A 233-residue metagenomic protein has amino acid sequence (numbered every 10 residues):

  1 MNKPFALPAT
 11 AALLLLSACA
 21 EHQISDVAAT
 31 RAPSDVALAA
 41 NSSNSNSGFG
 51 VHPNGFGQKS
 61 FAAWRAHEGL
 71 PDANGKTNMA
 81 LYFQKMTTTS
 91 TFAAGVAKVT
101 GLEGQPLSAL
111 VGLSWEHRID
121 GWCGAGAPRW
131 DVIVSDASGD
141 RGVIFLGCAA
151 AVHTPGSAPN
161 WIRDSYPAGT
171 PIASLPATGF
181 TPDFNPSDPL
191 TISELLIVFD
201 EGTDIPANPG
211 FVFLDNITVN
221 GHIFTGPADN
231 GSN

Functional and structural regions predicted by a protein language model:
M1-P8: Bacterial N-terminal signal peptides that target proteins for export
L16-A18: C-terminal motif of bacterial Sec signal peptides marking the signal peptidase cleavage site
A20-H22: Bacterial signal peptide processing site
V27-A63, T225-N233: Extracellular carbohydrate-recognition regions
A66-G95: Short carbohydrate-recognition loop motifs
K85-G112, V143-L146: Secreted extracellular polysaccharide-interacting domains
E116-G126, D136-S138, H153-T154: Extended, low-complexity, turn-rich repeat/linker tracts enriched in Gly/Pro/Ser/Thr and Asp/Glu that occur
A127-V132, S157-N230: Extracellular beta-strand ligand-recognition surfaces/modules
